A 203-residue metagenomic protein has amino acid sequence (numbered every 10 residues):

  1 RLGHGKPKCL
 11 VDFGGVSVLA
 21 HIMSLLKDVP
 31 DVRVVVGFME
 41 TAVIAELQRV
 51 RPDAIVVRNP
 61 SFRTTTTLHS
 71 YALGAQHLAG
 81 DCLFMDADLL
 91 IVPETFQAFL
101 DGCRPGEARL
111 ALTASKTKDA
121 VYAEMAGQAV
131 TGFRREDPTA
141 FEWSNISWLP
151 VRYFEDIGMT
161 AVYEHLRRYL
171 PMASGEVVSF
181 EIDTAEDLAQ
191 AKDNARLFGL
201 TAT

Functional and structural regions predicted by a protein language model:
R1-V43: N-terminal glycine-rich phosphate-binding loop and ensuing alpha1 helix
C9, D31, D53-I55, P171: Conserved beta-strand segments of alpha/beta enzyme cores
D12, L90, W148, E181-I182: Short aromatic/basic micro-patch
I44-V50, N194: Short, aromatic/basic amphipathic alpha-helical patches
R51-M125: Conserved beta-loop-beta/alpha segment of the NTase-like Rossmann-fold superfamily that binds/positions NTPs
V92-L166, P171-G175: Conserved core of the sugar-phosphate nucleotidyltransferase
V151-F154, Y163-T203: Terminal amphipathic alpha-helical/low-complexity segments used for targeting or macromolecular assembly
